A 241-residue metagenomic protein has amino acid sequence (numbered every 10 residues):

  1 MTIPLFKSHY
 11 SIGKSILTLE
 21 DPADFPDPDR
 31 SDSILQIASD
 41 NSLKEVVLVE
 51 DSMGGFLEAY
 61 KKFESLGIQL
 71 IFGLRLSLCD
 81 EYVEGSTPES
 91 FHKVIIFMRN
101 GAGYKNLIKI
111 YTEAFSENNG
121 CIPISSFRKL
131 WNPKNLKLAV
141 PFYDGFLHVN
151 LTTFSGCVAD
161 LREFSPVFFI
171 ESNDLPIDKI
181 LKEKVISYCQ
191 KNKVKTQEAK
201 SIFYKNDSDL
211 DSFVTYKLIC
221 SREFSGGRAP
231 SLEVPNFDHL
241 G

Functional and structural regions predicted by a protein language model:
M1-G241: Phosphodiester-processing cores and adjacent nucleic acid-binding clamps
